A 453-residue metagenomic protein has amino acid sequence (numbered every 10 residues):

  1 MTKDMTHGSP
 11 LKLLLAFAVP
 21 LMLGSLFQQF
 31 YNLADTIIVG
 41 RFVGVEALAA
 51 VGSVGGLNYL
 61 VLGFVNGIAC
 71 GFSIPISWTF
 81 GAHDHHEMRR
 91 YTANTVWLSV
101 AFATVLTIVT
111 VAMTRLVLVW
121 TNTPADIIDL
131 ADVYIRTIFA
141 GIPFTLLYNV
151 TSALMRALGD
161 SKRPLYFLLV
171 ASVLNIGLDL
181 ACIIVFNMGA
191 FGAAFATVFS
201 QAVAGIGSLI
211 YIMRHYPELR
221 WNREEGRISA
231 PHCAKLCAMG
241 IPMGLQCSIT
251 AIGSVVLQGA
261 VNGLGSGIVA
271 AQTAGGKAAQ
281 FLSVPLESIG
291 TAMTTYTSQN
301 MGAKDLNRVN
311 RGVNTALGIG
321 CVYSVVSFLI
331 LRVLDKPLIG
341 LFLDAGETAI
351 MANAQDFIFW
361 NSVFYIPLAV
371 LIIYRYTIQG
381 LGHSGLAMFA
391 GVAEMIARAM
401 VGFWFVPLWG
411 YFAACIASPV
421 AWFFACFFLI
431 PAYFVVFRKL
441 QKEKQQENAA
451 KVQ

Functional and structural regions predicted by a protein language model:
M1-A18, I76-G141, V185-I241, T297-F364 (+1 more regions): Short alpha-helical transmembrane segments in multi-pass integral membrane proteins
H7, L11-F30, A34, L57 (+8 more regions): Residue-level signal for short hydrophobic patches within transmembrane helices of multi-pass membrane transporters
A16-D35, T137, Y148, A171 (+4 more regions): Transmembrane helical elements of multi-pass membrane transporters/channels
L26, F30-A49, L118-A125, A181-M188 (+6 more regions): Helix-terminus/linker motif at the lipid-water interface of multi-pass membrane proteins
L33-T36, I108, L116, V150-L154 (+7 more regions): Alpha-helical transmembrane segments of multipass membrane proteins
L48-I108, T145-P164, Q258, A271-D335 (+2 more regions): Small-residue-rich hydrophobic transmembrane alpha-helices
L60-G63, N175-D179, G205-L209, F281-V284 (+3 more regions): Hydrophobic transmembrane alpha-helices of multi-pass small-molecule transporters
A69, T137-R156, P164-S172, A193-S208 (+4 more regions): Short runs within selected transmembrane alpha-helices of multi-pass transporters and secretion channels
